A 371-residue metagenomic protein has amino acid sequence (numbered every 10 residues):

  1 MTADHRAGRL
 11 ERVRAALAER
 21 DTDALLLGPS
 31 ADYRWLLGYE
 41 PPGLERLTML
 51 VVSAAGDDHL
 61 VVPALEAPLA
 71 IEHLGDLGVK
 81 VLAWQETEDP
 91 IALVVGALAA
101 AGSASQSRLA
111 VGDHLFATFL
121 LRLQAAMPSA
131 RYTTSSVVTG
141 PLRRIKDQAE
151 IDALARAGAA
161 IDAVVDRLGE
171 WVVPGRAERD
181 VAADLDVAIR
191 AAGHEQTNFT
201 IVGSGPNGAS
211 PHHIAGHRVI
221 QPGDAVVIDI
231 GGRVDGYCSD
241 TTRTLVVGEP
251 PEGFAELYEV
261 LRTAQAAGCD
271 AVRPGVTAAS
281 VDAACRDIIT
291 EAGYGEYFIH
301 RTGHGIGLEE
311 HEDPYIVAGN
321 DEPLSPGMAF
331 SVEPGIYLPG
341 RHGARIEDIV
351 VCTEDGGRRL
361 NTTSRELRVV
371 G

Functional and structural regions predicted by a protein language model:
M1-G371: Active-site neighborhoods and metal-handling regions in enzymes and metal-associated proteins
